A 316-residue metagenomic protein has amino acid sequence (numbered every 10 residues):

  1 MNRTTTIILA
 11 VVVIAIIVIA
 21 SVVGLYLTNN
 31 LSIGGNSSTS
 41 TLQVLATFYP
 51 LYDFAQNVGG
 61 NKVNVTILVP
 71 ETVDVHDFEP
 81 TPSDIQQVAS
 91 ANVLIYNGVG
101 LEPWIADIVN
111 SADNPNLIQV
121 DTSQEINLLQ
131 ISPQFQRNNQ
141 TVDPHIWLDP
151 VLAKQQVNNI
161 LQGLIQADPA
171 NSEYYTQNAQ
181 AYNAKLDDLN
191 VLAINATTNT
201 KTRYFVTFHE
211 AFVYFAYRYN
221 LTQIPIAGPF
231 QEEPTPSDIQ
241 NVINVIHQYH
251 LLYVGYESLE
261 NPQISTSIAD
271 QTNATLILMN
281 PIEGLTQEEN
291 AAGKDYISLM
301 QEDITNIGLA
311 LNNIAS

Functional and structural regions predicted by a protein language model:
M1-L9: Short, low-complexity patches enriched in S/T/P/G
I8-S316: Extracytoplasmic metal-acquisition and chelation regions
